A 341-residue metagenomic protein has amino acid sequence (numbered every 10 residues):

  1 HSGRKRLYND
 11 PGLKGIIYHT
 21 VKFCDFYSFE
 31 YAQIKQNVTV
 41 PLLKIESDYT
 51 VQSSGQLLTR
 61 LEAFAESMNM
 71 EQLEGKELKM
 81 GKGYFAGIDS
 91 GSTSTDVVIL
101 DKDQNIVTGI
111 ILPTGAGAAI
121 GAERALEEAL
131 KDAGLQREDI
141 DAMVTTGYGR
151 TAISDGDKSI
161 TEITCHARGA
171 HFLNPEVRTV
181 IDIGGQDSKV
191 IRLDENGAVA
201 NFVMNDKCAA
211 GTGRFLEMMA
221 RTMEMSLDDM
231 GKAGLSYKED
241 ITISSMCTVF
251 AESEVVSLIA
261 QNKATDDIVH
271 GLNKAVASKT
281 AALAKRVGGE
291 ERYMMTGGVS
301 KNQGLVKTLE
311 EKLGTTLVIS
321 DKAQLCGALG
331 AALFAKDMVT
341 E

Functional and structural regions predicted by a protein language model:
H1-F85, D103-N105, C208-L216, E341: An N-terminal assembly and electron-transfer interface module characteristic of large anaerobic redox and radical
L42-D48, E162, E310-L329: Conserved phosphate-binding/catalytic loops in two-lobed NTP-binding clefts
T59, L216, S320-E341: Glycine-rich phosphate-binding/hydrolytic loop that grips phosphoryl groups
K76-G81, D132, Y148-D194, A198 (+3 more regions): Conserved phosphate-binding catalytic cores of ATP/NTP-utilizing and phosphoryl-transfer enzymes
M80-E162, K301, E310-E311, T315-L317: N-terminal glycine/serine-rich phosphate-binding loop of ATP-dependent small-molecule kinases, especially carbohydrate
T114-A119, E195-E239, L333: Glycine-rich phosphate-binding loop plus the immediately following alpha-helix
Y148, G288-K312, A323-G327: Glycine-rich phosphate-binding loops at beta-strand->alpha-helix junctions
A251-A284, Q324: Adenine-nucleotide phosphate-binding core of ATP-dependent small-molecule kinases
